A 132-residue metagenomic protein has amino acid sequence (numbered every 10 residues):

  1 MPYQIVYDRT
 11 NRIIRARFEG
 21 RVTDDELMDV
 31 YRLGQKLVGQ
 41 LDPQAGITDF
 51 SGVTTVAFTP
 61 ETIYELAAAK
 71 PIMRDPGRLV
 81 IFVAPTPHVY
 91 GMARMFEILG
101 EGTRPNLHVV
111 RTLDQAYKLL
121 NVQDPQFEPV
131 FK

Functional and structural regions predicted by a protein language model:
M1-K132: Amphipathic, Lys/Arg-enriched alpha-helical "gate/interface" segment within cytosolic domains that mediates
